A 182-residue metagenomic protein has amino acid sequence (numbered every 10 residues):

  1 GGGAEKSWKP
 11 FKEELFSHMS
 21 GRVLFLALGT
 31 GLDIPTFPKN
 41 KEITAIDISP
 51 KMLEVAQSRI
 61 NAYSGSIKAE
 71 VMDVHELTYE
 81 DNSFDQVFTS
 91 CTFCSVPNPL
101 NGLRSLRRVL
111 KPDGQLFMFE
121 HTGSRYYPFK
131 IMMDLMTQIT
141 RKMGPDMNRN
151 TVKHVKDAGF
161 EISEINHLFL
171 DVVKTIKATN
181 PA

Functional and structural regions predicted by a protein language model:
G1-A4, F117-T175: C-terminal alpha-helical "lid/dimerization" subdomain adjacent to the S-adenosyl-L-methionine
G2-R22, L32, T36: Conserved alpha-helix/loop element of class I SAM-dependent methyltransferases that forms part of the SAM/SAH-binding
R22-E76: Class I SAM-dependent methyltransferase SAM/SAH-binding core
E42, D113-Q115: Short glycine-centered segments of the SAM/dcSAM-binding site in methyltransferase folds
H75-V87: A short acidic, Gly/Pro-enriched loop at the edge of an enzyme's catalytic core that lines a small-molecule cofactor
Q86-N98: A short SAM/SAH-binding and catalytic strip from SAM-dependent methyltransferases
L100-P112: A short glycine-rich, Lys/Arg-flanked "PGG" loop and its adjoining helix->strand segment in the class I
T175-A182: C-terminal lobe and adjacent flexible extensions of AdoMet/dcAdoMet transferase-like proteins
